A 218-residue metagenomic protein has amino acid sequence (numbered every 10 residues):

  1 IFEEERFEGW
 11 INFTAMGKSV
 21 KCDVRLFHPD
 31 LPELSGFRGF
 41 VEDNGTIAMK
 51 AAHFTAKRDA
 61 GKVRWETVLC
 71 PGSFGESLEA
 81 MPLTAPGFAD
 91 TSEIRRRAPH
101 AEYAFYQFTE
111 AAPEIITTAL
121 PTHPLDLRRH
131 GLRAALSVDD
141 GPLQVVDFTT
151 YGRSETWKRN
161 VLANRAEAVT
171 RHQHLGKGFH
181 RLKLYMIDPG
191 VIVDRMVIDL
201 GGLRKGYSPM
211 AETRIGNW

Functional and structural regions predicted by a protein language model:
I1-W218: Extracytoplasmic
